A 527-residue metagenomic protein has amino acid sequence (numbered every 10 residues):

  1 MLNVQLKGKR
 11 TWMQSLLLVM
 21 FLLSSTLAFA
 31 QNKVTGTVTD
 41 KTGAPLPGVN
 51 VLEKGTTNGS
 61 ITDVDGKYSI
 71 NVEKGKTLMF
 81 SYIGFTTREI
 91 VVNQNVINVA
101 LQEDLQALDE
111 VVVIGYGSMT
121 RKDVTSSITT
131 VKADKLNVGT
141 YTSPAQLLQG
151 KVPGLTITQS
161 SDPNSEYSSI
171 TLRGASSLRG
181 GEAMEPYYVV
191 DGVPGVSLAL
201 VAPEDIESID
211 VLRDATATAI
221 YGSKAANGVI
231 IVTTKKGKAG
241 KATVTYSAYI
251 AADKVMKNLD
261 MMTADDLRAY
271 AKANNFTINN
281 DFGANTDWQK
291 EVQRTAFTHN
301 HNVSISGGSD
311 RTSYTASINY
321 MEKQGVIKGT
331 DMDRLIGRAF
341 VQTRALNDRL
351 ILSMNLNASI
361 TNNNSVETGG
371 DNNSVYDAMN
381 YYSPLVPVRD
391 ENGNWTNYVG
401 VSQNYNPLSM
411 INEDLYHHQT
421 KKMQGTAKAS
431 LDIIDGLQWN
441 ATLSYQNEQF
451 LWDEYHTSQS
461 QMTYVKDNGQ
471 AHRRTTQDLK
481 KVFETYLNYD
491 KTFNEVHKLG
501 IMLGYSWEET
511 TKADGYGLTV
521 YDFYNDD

Functional and structural regions predicted by a protein language model:
M1-A339, R344-A345, L350-S353, N357-S359 (+2 more regions): Short, small/polar-rich motifs associated with maturation and membrane association, primarily at protein termini
K238-N285, V326-I327, I336-K422, N440-D527: Surface-exposed loop/interface segments of Gram-negative outer-membrane beta-barrel transport/assembly proteins
G436: Active-site and adjacent substrate-binding regions of carbohydrate-active enzymes
